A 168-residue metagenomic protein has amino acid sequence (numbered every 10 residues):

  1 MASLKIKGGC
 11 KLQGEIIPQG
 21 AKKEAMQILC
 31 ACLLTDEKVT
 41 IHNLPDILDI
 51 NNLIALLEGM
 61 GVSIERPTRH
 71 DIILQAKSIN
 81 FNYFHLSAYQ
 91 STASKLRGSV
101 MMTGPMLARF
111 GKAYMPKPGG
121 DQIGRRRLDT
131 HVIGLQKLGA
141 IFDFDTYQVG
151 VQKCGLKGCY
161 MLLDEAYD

Functional and structural regions predicted by a protein language model:
M1-D168: Structural preference for solvent-exposed beta-strand-turn elements and adjacent flexible terminal/loop segments within
